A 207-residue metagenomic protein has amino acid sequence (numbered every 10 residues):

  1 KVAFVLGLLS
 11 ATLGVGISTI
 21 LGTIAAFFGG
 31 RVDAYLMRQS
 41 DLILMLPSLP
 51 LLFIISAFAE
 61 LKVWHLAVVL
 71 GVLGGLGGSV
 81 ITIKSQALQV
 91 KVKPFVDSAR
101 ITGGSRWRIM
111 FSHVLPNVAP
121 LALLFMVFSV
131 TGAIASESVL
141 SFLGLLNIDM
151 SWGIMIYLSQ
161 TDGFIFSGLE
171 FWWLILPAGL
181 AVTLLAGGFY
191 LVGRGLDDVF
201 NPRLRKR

Functional and structural regions predicted by a protein language model:
K1, V5, L9, G29-M37 (+2 more regions): Amphipathic cytosolic juxtamembrane alpha-helices at the membrane-cytosol interface of multi-pass membrane transporters
K1-I24, L185: Transmembrane alpha-helix signature in integral membrane proteins
L13-I17, A26-I81, S85-L88, L121-L123: Generic hydrophobic transmembrane alpha-helix motif, especially the helices
G14, S18, G22, A26-G30 (+3 more regions): A short glycine-centered flexible hinge/capping loop motif at secondary-structure junctions
T19, S85-F95, L196, P202-R203: Transmembrane helix boundary and interhelical loop/hinge segments in multi-pass membrane proteins
T23, L52-F53, A57, L66 (+5 more regions): Transmembrane alpha-helix boundary and packing residues in multipass membrane permease domains and related
L44, S56-F58, S85-A87, S136-P177 (+1 more regions): Glycine-rich helix-loop "coupling/hinge" segments at transmembrane-helix boundaries in multipass transporters
S56, V63, V69-G74, M126-F128 (+1 more regions): C-terminal transmembrane helix and the adjacent membrane-cytosol boundary/short C-terminal tail of inner/organellar
